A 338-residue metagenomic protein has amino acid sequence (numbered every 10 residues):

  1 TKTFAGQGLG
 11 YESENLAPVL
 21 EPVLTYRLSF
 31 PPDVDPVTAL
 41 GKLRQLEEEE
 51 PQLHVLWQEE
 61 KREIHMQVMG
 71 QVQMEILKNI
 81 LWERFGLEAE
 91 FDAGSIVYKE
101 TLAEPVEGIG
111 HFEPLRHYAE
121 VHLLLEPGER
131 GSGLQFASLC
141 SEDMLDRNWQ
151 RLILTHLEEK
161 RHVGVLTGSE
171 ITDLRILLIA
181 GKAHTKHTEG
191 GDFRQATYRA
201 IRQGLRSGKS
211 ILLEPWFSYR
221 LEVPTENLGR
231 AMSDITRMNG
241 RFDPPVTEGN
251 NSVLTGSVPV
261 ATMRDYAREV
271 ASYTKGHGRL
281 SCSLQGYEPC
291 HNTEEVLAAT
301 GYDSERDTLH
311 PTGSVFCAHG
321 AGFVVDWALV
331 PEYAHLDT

Functional and structural regions predicted by a protein language model:
T1-T338: Accessory interaction regions appended to the cores of large information-processing enzymes
